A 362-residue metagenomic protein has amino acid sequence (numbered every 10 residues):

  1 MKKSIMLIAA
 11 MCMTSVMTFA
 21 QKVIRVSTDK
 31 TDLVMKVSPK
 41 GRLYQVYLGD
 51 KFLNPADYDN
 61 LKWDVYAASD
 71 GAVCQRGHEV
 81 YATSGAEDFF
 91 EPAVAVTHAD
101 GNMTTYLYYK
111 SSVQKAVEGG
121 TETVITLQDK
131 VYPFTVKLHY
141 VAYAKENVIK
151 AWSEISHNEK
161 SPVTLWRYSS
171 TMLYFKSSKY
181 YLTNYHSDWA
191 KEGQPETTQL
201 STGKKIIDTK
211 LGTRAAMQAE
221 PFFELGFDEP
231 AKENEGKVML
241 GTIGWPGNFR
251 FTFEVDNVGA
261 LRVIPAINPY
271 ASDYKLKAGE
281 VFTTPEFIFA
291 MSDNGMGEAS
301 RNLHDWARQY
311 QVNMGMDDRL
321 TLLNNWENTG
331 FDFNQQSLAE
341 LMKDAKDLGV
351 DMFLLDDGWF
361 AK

Functional and structural regions predicted by a protein language model:
M1-Q21: Bacterial Sec-dependent N-terminal signal peptides
K22-M35, L43-E254, Y270: Polysaccharide-binding surfaces and accessory modules of carbohydrate-active proteins
K30, S153, G279, L323 (+1 more regions): Conserved, mostly hydrophobic/aromatic
Y143-E146, E154, E159-V163, W245-D305: Extended acidic/polar, glycine-enriched regions that form or flank non-catalytic beta-rich accessory modules
Y174, I288, W359: Flexible, active-site-proximal loop/turn residues at the rims of small-molecule/cofactor binding pockets and catalytic
N302-M314, G349: Conserved oxyanion/phosphate-binding beta-strand-loop segments in alpha/beta enzyme cores
M314-K362: Aromatic-lined carbohydrate-binding/catalytic grooves of carbohydrate-active enzymes
